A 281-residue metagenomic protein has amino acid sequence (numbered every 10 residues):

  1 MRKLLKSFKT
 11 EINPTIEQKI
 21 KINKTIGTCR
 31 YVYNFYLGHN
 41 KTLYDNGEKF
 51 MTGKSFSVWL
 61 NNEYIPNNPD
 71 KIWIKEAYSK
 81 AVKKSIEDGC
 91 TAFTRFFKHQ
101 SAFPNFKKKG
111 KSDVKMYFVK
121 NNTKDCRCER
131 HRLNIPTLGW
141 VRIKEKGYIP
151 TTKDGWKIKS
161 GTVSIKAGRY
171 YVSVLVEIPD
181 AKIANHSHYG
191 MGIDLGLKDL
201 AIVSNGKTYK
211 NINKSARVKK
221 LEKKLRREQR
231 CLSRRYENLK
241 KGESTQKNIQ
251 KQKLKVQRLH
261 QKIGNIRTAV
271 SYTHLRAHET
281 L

Functional and structural regions predicted by a protein language model:
M1-R276: Nucleic-acid substrate recognition interfaces
A277-L281: Single conserved hydrophobic/aromatic residue that forms the stacking wall/gate of nucleotide- or nucleobase-binding
